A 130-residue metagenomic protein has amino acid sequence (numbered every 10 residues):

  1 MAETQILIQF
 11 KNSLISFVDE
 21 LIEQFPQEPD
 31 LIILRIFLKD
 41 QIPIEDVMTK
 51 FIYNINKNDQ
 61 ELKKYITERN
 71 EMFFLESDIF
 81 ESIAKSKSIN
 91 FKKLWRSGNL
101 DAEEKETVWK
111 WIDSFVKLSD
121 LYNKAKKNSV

Functional and structural regions predicted by a protein language model:
M1-E106, D120-V130: Terminal low-complexity "docking" segments
K110-L121: Short, hydrophobic/amphipathic alpha-helical patches that form generic packing surfaces within helical domains
